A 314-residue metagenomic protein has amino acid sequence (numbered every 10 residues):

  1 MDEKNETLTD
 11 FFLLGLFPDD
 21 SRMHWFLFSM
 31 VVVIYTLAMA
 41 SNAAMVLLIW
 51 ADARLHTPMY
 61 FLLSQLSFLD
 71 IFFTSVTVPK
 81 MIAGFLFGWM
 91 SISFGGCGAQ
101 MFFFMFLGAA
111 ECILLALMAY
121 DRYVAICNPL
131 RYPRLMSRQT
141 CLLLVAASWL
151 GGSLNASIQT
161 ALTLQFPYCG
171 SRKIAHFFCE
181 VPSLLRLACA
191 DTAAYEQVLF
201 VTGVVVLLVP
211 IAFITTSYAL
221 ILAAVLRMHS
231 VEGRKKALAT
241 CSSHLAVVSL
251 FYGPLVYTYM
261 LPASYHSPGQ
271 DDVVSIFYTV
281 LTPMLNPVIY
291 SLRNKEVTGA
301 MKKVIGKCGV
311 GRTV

Functional and structural regions predicted by a protein language model:
M1-V314: Transmembrane helical core of 7TM receptor-like proteins
